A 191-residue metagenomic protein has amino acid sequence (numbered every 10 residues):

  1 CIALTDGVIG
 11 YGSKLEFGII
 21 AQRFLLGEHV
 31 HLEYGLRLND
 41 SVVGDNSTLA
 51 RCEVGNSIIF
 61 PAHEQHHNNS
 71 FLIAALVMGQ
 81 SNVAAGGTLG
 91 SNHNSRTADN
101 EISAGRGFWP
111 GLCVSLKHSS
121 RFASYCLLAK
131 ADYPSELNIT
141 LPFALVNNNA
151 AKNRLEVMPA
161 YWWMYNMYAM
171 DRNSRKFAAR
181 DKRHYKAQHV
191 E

Functional and structural regions predicted by a protein language model:
I2-T5, Y11, E16-R23, G27-E191: Glycine-rich hexapeptide-repeat left-handed beta-helix
